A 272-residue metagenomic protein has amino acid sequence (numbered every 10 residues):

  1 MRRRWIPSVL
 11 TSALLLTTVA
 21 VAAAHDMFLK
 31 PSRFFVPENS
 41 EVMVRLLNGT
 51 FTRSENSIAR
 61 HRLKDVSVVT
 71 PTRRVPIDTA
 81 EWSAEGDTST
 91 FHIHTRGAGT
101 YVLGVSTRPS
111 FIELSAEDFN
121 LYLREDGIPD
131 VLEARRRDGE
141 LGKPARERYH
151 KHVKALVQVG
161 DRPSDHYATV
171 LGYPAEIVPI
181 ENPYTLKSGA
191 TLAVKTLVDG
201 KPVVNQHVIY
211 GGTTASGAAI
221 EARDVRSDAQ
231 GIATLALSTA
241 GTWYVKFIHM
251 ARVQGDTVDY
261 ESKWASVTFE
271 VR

Functional and structural regions predicted by a protein language model:
M1-L10: Bacterial N-terminal signal peptides that target proteins for export
T18-V19: N-terminal signal peptide c-region/cleavage motif recognized by signal peptidases
H25-V42, D130-L192, L197-V203, A215-A218 (+1 more regions): Beta-strand-rich domain onsets/edges
L47-S83: N-terminal, post-signal-peptide region of Sec/Tat-exported proteins
A59-H61, K201-G212: Short, ordered, surface-exposed loop/turn motifs in non-cytosolic proteins
D65, V69-R74, H207-D224: Short amphipathic beta-strand segments in non-cytosolic proteins
E85-S89, R223-G241: Glycine-centered loop-to-beta-strand initiation motif
R108-A116, A251-T257: Short acidic/polar inter-strand loop motif in beta-rich domains
